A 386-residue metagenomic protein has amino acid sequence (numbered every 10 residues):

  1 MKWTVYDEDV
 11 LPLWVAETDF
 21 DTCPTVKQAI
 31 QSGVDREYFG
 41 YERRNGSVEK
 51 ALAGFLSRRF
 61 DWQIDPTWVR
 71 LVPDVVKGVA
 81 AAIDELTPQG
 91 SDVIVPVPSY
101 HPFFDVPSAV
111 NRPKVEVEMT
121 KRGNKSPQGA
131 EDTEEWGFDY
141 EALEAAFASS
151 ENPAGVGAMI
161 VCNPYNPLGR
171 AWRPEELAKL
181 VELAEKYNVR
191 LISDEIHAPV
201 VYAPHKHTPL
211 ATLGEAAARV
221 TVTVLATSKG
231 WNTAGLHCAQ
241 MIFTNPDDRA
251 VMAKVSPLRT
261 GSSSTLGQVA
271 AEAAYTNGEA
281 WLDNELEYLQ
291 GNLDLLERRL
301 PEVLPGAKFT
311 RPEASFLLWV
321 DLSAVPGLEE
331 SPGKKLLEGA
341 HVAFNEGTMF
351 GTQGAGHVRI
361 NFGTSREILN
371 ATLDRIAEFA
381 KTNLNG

Functional and structural regions predicted by a protein language model:
M1-D74, A81, A274-N277, N383-G386: N-terminal small-domain helix-loop-helix segment of the aminotransferase-like
A29, E215-Q290, A380: Conserved core segment of the aminotransferase class I/II
R36, S47, A51, D247 (+4 more regions): A non-catalytic, amphipathic alpha-helix used as a structural packing/dimerization or gating element in enzyme scaffolds
F39-E182, P199-A203, H207-A216: Conserved core of the PLP fold type I
D65-P66, R311-F316, A355: Short Gly/Ser/Thr- and Asp/Glu-enriched loop/turn motifs at secondary-structure junctions
V95, E116, L191-S193, F344-E346: Hydrophobic residues in well-ordered beta-strands that form the structural core
A217, L328-S331, K335-F344, F350-G386: PLP-dependent enzyme catalytic core of the Aspartate aminotransferase-like
E272, Y288-E297, F309-L322: Conserved glycine-rich beta-strand-loop-beta hairpin in the small C-terminal domain of fold type I
